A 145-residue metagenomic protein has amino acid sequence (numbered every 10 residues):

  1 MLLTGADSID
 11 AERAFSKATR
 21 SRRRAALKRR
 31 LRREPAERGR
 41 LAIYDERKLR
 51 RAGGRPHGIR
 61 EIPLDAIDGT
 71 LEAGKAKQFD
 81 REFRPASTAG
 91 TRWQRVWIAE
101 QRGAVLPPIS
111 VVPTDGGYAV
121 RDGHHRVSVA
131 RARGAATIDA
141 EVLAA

Functional and structural regions predicted by a protein language model:
M1-A132: Short, charged/polar connector segments at secondary-structure boundaries
A135-T137: Ligand-binding loop in jelly-roll beta-barrel domains
A140-A145: Long, charge-dense
